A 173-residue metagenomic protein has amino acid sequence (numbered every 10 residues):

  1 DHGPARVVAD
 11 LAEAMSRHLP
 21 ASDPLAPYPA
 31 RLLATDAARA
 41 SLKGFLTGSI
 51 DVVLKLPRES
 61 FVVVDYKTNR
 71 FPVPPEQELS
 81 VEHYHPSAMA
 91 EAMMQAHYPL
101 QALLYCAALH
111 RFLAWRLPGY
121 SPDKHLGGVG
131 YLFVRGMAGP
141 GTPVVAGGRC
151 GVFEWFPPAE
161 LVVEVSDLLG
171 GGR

Functional and structural regions predicted by a protein language model:
D1-R173: Structural signature of nuclease core domains in nucleic-acid processing machines
